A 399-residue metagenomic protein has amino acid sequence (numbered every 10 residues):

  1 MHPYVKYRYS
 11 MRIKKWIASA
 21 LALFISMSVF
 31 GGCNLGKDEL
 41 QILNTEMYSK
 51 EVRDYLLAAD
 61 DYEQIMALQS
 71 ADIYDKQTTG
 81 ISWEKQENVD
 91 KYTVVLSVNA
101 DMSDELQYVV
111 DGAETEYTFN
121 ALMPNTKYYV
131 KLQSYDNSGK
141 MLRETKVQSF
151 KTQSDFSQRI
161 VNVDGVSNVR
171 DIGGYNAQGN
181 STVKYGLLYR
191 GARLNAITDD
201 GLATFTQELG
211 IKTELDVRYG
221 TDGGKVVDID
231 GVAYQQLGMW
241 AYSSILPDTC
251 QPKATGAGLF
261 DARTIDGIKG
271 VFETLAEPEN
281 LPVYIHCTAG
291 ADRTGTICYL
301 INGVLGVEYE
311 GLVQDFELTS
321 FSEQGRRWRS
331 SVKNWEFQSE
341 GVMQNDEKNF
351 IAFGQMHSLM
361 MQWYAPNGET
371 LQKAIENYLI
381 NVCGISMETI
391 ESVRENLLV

Functional and structural regions predicted by a protein language model:
M1-E39: Gram-positive cell-envelope targeting signals
C33-Y284, I297-V399: Cys-dependent protein tyrosine phosphatase-like superfamily
A289, R293-T294: Ser/Thr-glycine-rich phosphate-binding loops at phosphate-binding pockets of nucleotides, nucleotide cofactors
